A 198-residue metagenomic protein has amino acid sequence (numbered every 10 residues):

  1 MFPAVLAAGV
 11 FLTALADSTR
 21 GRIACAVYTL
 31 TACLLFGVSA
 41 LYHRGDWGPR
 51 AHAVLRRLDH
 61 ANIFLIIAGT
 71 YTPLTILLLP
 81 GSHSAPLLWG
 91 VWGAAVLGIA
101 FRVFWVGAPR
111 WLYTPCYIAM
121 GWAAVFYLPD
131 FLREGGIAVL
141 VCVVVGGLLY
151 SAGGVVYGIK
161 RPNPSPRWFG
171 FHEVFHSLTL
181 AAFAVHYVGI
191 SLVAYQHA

Functional and structural regions predicted by a protein language model:
M1-A198: Multi-pass alpha-helical transmembrane bundles in non-GPCR membrane proteins that perform intramembrane catalysis
